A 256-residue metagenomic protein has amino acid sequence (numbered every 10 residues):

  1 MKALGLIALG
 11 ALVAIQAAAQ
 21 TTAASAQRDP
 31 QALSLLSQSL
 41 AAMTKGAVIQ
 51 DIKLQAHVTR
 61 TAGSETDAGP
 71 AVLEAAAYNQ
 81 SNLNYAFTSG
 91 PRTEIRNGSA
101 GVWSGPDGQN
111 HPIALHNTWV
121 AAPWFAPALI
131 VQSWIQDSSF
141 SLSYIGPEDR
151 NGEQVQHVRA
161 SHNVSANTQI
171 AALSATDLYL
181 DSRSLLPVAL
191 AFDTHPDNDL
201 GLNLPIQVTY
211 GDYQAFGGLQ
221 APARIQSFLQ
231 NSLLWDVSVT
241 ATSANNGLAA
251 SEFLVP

Functional and structural regions predicted by a protein language model:
G5-Q16: Bacterial N-terminal signal peptides
L9-A11, G46-V48, E65, A75-A77 (+9 more regions): A generic structural signal for short, solvent-exposed coil/turn residues that cap or connect secondary-structure
T21-L35, A47-V48, G98-S174, T194-L202 (+2 more regions): Flexible, processing/modification-adjacent segments and terminal tails in exported/periplasmic/extracellular proteins
Q27-R28, L33-N110, S139-G146: N-terminal mature ectodomain segment of secretory-pathway/periplasmic proteins
A71-A77, G98-A100, H116-V120, D212-Q214 (+1 more regions): A short, sequence-level motif marking secondary-structure junctions
T93-S104, S133-S138, S232-A244: Short secondary-structure transition/capping segments
N151-V255: Gly/Pro-enriched, hydrophobic low-complexity segments that function as extracytoplasmic propeptides/linkers
